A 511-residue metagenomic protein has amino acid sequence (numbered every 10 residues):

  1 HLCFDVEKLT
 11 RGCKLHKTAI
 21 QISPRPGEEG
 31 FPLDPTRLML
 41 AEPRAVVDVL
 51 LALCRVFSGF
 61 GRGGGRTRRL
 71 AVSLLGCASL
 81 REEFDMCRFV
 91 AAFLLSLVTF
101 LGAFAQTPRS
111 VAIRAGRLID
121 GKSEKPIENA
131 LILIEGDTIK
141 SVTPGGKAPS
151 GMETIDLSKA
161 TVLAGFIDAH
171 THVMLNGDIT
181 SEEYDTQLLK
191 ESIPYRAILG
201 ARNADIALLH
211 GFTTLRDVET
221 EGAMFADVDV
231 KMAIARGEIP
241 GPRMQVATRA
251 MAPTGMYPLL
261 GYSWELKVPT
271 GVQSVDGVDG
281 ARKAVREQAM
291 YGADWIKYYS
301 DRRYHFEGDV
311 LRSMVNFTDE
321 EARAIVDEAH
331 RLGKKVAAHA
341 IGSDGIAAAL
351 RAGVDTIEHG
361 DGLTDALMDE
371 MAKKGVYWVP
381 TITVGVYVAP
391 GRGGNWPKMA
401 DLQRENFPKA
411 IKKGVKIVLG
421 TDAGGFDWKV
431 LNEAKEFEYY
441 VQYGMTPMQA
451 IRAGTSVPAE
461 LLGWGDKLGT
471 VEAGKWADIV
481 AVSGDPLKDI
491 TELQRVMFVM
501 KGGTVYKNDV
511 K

Functional and structural regions predicted by a protein language model:
R109, L118, S123-L163: Histidine-rich, glycine-flanked metal-binding segment
A160-E238, T254-Y257, E320, A352: Metal-associated gating/positioning segment near the N- to mid-region
M174-R196, T254-P269, R303-T318, A372-A400 (+1 more regions): Active-site gating loops and adjacent loop-to-helix segments of metal-dependent hydrolytic enzymes
D178-T180, D227, M256, F306-G308 (+7 more regions): Histidine/acidic-residue-rich catalytic or RNA/ligand-binding cores of hydrolases and nuclease-related proteins
T186-L188, R331, M399-P486: His/Asp/Glu-enriched, well-ordered alpha-helical/loop segment that forms or immediately abuts the divalent-metal
L199-F225, G241-A250, A293-Y304, K335 (+4 more regions): Divalent metal-dependent hydrolysis catalytic cores, especially in the metallo-beta-lactamase
D229, D279-S300, Y304-W378, K398-I417 (+1 more regions): Histidine/acidic residue-rich metal-binding segments in metalloenzymes
E460, A473-K511: C-terminal cap of metal-dependent C-N hydrolases
